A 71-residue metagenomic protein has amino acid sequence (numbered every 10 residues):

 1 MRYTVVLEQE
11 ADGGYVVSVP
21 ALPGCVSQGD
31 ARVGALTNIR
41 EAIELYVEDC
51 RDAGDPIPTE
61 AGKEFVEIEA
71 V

Functional and structural regions predicted by a protein language model:
M1-T4, T37-V71: Short, charged, surface-exposed hinge/linker loops at domain edges that act as mobile lids or interdomain connectors
L7-L22: Short aromatic-glycine-(Arg/Gly/Cys) micro-motifs in beta-strand/loop hairpins
V16, V26, E67: Short aromatic/hydrophobic contact patches that present stacked aromatics for nucleic-acid/ligand binding
S18, L36-T37: Short, surface-exposed helix/turn micro-motifs that flank interaction/cofactor sites
A21-G24, I57-T59: Generic low-complexity segments that are intrinsically disordered, proline-rich and/or Lys/Arg-biased
P23-R32: A short, exposed loop/beta-hairpin motif centered on an aromatic-Gly-Thr core
